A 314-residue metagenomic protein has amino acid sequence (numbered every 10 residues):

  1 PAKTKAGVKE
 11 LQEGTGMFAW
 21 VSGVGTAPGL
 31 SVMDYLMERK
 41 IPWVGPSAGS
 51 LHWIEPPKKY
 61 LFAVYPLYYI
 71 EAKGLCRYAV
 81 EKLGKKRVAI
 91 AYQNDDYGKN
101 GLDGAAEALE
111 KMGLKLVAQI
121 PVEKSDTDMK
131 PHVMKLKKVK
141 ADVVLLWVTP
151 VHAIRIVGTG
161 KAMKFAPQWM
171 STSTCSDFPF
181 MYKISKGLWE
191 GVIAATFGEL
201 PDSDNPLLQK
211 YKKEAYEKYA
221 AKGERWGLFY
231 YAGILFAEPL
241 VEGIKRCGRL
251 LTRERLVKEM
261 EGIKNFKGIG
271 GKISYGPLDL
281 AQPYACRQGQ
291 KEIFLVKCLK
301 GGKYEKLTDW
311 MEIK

Functional and structural regions predicted by a protein language model:
P1-F18, R77-E81, T127-K140: Short, well-structured alpha-helical segments in soluble
A2, G16-I120, Q168-A194, L200: Extracytoplasmic ligand/sensor domains, especially the bilobed periplasmic-binding protein
K3-V8, W20, P28-V32, E71-L75 (+9 more regions): Stable alpha-helical elements in mature extracytoplasmic
Q12, M33-M37, V80, A106 (+5 more regions): Surface-exposed amphipathic alpha-helices with a cationic face
T26-M37, A141-M163, F236-A237: Hydrophobic alpha-helical
Q119-I120, T308-W310: Short hydrophobic alpha-helix segments
V157-I234, C298, D309-I313: Extracellular/periplasmic periplasmic-binding protein-like sensory domains
K218-Y230, V241-K303: Segments of small-molecule ligand-sensing domains
